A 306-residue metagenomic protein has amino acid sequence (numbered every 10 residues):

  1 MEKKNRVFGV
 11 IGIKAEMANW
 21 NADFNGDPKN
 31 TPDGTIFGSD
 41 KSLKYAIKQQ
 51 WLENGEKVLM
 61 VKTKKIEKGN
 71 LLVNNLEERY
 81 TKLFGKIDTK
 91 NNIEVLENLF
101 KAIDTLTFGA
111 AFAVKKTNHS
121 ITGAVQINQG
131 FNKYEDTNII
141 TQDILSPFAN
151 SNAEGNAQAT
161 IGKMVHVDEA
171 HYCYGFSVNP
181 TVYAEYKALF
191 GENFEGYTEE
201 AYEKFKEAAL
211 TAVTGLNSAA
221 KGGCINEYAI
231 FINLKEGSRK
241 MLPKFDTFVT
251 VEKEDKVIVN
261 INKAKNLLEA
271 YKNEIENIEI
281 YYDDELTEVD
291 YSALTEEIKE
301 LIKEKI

Functional and structural regions predicted by a protein language model:
M1-I306: RNA-binding basic/glycine-rich loop and surface signature characteristic of RAMP-family CRISPR effectors
